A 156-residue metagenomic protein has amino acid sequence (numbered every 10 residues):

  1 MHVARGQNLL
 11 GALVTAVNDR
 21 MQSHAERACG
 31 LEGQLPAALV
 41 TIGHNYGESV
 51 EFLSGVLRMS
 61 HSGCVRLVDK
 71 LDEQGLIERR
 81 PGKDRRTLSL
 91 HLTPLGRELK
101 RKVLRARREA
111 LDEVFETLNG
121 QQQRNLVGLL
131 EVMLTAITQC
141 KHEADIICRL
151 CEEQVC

Functional and structural regions predicted by a protein language model:
M1-C29: N-terminal leader segment of winged-helix/HTH proteins
G6, Q34-L35, L95, Q122: N-terminal positioning helix adjacent to the helix-turn-helix/winged-helix DNA-binding module
L9, R20, A37-T41, E98 (+1 more regions): Pre-recognition alpha-helix immediately N-terminal to the DNA-recognition helix within helix-turn-helix or winged-helix
V17-A25, L57, L99, V103-L118 (+2 more regions): Alpha-helical linker/hinge and terminal dimerization helices associated with HTH transcriptional regulators
M21-G63, A144-I147: N-terminal helix-turn-helix DNA-binding core of bacterial DNA-binding proteins
K70-R124: Charged, amphipathic alpha-helical coiled-coil/dimerization segments
R124, G128-C156: C-terminal regulatory/oligomerization modules of transcriptional regulators
